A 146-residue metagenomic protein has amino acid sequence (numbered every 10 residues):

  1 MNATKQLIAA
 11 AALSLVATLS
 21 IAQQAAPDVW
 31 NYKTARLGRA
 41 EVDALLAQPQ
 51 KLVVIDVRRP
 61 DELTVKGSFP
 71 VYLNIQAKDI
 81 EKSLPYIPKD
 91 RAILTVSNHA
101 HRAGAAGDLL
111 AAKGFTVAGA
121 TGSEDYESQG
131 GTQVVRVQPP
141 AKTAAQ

Functional and structural regions predicted by a protein language model:
N2-Q6, A22-L45, P60-A92, H101-Q146: Rhodanese-like catalytic fold shared by cysteine-dependent sulfurtransferases and DSP/PTP-type phosphatases
L7-L15: Sec-dependent N-terminal signal peptides
A17-L19: N-terminal signal peptide c-region/cleavage motif recognized by signal peptidases
V54-D56: Structural scaffold elements adjacent to functional motifs in cytosolic proteins
T95-S97: Short, surface-exposed ligand- or partner-binding patches at beta-edge/loop junctions that are enriched in aromatics
